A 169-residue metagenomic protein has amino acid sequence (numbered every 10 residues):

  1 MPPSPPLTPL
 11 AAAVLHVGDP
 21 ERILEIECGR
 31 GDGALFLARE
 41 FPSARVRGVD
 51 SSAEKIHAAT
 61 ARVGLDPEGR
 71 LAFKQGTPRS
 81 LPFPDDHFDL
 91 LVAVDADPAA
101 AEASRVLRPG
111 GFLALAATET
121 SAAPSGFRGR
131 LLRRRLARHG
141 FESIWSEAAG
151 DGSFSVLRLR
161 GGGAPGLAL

Functional and structural regions predicted by a protein language model:
P2-E21: Conserved alpha-helix/loop element of class I SAM-dependent methyltransferases that forms part of the SAM/SAH-binding
P20-G29: Conserved class I S-adenosyl-L-methionine
D32-R79: Class I SAM-dependent methyltransferase SAM/SAH-binding core
R79-L91: A short acidic, Gly/Pro-enriched loop at the edge of an enzyme's catalytic core that lines a small-molecule cofactor
D89-A100: A short SAM/SAH-binding and catalytic strip from SAM-dependent methyltransferases
A99-F112: A short glycine-rich, Lys/Arg-flanked "PGG" loop and its adjoining helix->strand segment in the class I
A114-R134: Conserved class I S-adenosyl-L-methionine
A148-L169: Core SAM-dependent methyltransferase catalytic element
